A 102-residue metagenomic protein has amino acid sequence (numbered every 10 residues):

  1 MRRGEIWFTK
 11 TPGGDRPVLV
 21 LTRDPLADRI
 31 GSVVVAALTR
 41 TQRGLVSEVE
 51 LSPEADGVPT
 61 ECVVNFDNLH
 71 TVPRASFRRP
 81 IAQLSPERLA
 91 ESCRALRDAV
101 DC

Functional and structural regions predicted by a protein language model:
M1-C102: Conserved functional hotspots at enzyme active or ligand-binding sites that engage polyanionic ligands
